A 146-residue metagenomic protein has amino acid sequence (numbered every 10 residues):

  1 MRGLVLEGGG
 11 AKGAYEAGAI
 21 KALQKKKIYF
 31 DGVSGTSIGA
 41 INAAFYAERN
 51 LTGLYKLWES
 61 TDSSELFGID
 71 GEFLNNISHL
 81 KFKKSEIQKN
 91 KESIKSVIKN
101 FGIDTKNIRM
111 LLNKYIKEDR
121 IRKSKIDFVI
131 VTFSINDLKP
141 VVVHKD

Functional and structural regions predicted by a protein language model:
M1-R2, I126: Short coil/turn segments at beta-strand junctions that form active-site/ligand-binding loops
R2-G3, G10-L112, V142-D146: Patatin-like phospholipase
V5, L23, S93, E118 (+1 more regions): Homeobox/homeodomain signature
S64-E72, I116-D127: A short alpha-helix-loop-beta-strand transition element characteristic of N-terminal alpha/beta dinucleotide-binding
K99, K117, K139: Glycine-rich, flexible loop/turn motifs
R120-D146: Active-site gating loop/helix substructures
